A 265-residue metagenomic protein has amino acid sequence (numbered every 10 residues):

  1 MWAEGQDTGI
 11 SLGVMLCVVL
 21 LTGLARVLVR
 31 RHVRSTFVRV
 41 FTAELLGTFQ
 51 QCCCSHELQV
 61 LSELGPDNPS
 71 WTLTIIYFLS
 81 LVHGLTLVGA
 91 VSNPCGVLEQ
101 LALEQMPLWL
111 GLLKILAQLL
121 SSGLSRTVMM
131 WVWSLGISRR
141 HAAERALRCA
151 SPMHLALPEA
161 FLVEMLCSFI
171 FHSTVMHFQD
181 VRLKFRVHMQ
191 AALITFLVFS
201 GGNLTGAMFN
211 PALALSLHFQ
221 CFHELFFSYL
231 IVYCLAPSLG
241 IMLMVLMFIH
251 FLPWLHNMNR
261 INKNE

Functional and structural regions predicted by a protein language model:
M1-E265: Membrane-interface helix-loop junctions and terminal tails of multi-pass membrane proteins
